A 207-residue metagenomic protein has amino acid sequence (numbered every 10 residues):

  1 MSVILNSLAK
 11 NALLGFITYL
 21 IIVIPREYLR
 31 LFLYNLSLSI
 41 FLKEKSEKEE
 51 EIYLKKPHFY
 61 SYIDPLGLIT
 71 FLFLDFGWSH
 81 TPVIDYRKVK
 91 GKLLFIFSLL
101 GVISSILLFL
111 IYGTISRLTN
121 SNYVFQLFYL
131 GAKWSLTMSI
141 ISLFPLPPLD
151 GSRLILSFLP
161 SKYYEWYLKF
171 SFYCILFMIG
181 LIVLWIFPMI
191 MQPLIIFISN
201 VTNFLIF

Functional and structural regions predicted by a protein language model:
M1-F207: Hydrophobic transmembrane alpha-helices and their immediate loop junctions in multi-pass integral membrane proteins
